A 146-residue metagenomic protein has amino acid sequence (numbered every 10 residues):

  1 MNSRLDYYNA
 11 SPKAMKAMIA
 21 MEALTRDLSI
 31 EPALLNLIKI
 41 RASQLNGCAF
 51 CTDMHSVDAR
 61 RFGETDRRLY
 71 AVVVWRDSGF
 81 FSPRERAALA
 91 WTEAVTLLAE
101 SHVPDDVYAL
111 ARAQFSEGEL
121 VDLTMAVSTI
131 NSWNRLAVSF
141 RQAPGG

Functional and structural regions predicted by a protein language model:
M1-G146: Hydrophobic alpha-helical segments
